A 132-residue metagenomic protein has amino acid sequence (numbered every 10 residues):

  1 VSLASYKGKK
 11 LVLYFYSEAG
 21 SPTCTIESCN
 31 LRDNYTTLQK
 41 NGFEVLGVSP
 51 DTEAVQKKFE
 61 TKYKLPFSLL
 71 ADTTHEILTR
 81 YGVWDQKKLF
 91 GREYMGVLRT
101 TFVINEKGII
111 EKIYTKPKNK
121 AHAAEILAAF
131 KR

Functional and structural regions predicted by a protein language model:
V1-R132: Chalcogenol-based redox active-site neighborhoods
